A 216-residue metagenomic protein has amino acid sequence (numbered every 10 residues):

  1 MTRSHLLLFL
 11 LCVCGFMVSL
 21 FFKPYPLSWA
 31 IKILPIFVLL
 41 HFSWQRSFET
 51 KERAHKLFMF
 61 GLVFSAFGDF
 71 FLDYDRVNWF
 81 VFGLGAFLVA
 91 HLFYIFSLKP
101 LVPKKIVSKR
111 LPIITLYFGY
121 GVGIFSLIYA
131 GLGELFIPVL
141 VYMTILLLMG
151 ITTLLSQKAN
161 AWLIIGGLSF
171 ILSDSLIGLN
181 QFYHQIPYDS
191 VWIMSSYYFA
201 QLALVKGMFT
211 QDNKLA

Functional and structural regions predicted by a protein language model:
M1-A216: Polytopic alpha-helical membrane-helix bundles and their juxtamembrane interface segments in multi-pass membrane
